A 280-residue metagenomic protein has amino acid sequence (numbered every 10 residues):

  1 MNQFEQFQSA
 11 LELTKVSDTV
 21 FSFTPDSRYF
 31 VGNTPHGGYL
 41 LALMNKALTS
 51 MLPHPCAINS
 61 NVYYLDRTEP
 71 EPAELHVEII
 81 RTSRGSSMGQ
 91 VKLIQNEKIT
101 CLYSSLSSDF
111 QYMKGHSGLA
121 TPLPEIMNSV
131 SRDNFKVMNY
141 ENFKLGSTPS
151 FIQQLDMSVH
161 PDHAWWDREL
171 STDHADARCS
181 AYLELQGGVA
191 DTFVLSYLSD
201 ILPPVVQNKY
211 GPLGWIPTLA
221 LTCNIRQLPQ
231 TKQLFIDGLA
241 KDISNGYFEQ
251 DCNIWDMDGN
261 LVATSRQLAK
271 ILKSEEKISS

Functional and structural regions predicted by a protein language model:
M1-S280: Terminal targeting signals and extreme-terminal segments of soluble enzymes
